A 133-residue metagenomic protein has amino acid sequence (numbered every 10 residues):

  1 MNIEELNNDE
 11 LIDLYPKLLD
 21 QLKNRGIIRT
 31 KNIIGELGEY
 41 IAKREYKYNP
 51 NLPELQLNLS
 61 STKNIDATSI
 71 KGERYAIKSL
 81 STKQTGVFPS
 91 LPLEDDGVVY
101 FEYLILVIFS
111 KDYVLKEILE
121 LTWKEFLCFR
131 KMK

Functional and structural regions predicted by a protein language model:
M1-R74, K78-K133: Nucleic-acid endonuclease domains
